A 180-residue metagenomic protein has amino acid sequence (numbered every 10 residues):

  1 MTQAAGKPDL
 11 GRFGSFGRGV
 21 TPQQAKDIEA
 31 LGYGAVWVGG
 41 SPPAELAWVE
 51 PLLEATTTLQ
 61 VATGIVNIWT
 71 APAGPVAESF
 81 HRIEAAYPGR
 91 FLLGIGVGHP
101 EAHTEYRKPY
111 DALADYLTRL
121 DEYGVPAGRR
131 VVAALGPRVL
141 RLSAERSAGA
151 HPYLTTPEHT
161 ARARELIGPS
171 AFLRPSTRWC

Functional and structural regions predicted by a protein language model:
M1-C180: Active-site-adjacent structural elements that line small-molecule/cofactor binding pockets in enzymes
